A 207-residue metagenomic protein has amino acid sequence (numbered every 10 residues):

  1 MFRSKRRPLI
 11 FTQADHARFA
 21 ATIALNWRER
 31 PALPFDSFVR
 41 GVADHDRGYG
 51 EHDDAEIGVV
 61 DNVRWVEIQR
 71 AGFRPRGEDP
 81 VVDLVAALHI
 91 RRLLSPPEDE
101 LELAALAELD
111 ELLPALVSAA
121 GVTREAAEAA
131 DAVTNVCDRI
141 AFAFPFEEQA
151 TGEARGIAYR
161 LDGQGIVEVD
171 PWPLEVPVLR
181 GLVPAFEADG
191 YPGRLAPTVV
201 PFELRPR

Functional and structural regions predicted by a protein language model:
R3-F11, A21-T22, R30, F35-E147: Divalent metal-dependent catalytic cores for phosphoryl transfer on phosphate-bearing substrates
H16: Hydrophobic (often cysteine-bearing) scaffold residues that line and stabilize catalytic clefts of nucleotide/cofactor
W27: Active-site nucleophile-adjacent alpha helix/oxyanion-hole segment immediately C-terminal to the catalytic cysteine
E108-R207: Non-catalytic terminal regions of proteins
